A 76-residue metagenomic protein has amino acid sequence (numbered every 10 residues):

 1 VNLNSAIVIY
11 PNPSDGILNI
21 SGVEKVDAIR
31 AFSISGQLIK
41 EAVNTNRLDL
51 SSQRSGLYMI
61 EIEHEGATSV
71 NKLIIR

Functional and structural regions predicted by a protein language model:
V1-R76: C-terminal outer-membrane/trafficking sorting elements
